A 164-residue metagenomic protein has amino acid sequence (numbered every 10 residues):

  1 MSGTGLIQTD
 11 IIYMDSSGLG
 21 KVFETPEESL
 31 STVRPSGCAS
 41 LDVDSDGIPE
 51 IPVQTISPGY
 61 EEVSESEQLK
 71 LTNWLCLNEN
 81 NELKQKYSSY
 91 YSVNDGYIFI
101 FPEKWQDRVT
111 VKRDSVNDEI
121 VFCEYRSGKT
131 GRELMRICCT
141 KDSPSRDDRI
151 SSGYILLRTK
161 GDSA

Functional and structural regions predicted by a protein language model:
M1-R113, N117-I120, S143-G161: Beta-propeller-forming repeat regions
Q54, C123-G128: Secondary-structure transition/turn motif
S127-P144: A short acidic-to-branched-hydrophobic micro-motif
